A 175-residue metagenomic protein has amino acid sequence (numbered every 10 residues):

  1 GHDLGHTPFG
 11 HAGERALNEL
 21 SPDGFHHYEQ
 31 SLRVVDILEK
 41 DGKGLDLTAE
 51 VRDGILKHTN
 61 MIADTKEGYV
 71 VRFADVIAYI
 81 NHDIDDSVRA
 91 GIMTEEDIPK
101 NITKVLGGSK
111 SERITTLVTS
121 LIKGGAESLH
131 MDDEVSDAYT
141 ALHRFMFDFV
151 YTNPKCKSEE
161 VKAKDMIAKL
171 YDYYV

Functional and structural regions predicted by a protein language model:
G1-P22, Y28: Aspartate-rich (DDxxD/NDxxD/DxxxD) Mg2+/diphosphate-binding motifs and their adjoining helix-loop segments
F25-V175: Histidine-centered, transition-metal-coordinating active-site segments
